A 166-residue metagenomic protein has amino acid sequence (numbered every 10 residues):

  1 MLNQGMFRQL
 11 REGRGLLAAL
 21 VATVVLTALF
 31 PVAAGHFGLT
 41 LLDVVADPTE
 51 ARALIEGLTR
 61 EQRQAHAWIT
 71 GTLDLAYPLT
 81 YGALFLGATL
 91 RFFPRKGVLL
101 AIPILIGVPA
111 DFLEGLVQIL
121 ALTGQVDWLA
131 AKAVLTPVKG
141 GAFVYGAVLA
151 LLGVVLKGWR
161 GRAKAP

Functional and structural regions predicted by a protein language model:
M1-Q4, W159-P166: Short, charged juxtamembrane terminal tails flanking transmembrane helices
F7-L42: N-terminal signal-anchor transmembrane alpha helix
Q9, L90-V98: Membrane-interface helix-boundary motifs at transmembrane edges
A53-T80: Interfacial helix-start motif at the membrane-water boundary
T59, T80-R91, E114-G124: Membrane-helix exit/interface motif
A76-F92, V148-G161: Transmembrane alpha-helical segments in integral membrane proteins
P103-A110: Alpha-helical transmembrane segments of multi-pass membrane proteins
F112-W159: Alpha-helical transmembrane segments of multi-pass integral membrane proteins, characterized by long hydrophobic
